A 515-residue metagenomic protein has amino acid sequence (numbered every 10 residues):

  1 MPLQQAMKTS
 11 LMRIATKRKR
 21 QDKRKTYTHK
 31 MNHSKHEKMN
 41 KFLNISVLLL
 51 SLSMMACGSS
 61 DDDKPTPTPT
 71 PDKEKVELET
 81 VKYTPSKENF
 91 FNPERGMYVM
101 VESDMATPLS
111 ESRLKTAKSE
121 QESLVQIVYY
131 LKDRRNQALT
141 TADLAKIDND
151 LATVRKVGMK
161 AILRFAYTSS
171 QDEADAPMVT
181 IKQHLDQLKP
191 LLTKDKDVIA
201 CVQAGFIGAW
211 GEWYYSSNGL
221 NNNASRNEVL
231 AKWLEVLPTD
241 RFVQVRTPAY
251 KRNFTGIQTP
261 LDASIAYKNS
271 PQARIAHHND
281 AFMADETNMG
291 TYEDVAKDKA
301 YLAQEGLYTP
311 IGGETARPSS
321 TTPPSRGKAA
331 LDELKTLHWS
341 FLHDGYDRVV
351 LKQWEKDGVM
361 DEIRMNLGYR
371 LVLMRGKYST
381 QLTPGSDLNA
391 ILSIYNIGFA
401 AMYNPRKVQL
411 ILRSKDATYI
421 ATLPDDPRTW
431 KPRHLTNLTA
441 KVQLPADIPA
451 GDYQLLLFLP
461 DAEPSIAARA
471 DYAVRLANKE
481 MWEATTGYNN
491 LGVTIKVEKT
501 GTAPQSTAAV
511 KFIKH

Functional and structural regions predicted by a protein language model:
H36-F42, L49-T80: Bacterial Sec-dependent N-terminal signal peptides
P71-S123, V128: Boundary/entry segment of secreted carbohydrate-active catalytic domains
R113-T168, M178-I181: Aromatic-lined substrate-binding rim segments of carbohydrate-active enzymes
D143-K156, A176-C201, A224-V236: An active-site-proximal structural segment forming one wall of the substrate-binding cleft that immediately precedes
I162-Q171, L188-L220: Active-site groove signature of glycoside hydrolases
C201-Q203, E212, S216-D347: Catalytic-core regions of glycoside hydrolase
R326-Y378: Catalytic cores of secreted or luminal carbohydrate-active enzymes
D361-H515: Extracellular/luminal regions of secreted and cell-surface proteins that mediate adhesion/ECM remodeling
